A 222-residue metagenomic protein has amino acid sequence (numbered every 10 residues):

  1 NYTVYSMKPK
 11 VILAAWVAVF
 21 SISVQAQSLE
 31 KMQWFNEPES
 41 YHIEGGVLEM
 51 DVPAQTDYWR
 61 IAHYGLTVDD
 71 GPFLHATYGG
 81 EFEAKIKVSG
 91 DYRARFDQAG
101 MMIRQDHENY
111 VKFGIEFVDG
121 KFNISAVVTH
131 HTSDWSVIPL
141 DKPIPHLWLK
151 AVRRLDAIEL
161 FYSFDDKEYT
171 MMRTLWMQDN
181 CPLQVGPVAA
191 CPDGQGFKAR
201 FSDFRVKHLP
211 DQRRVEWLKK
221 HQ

Functional and structural regions predicted by a protein language model:
N1-S28: Bacterial Sec-dependent N-terminal signal peptides
Q27-Q222: Extracellular glycan-recognition regions
